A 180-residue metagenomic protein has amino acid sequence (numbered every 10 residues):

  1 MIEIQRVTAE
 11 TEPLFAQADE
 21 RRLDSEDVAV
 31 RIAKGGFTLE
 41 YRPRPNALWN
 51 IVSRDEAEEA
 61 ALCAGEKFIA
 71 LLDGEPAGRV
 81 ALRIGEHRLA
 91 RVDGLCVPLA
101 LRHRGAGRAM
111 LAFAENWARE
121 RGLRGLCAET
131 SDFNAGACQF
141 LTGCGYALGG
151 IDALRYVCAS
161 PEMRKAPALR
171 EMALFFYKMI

Functional and structural regions predicted by a protein language model:
M1-E3: Extreme N-terminal starter segment of soluble prokaryotic enzymes
A9-E10, Q17-L89, D93, P98-L99 (+3 more regions): Acetyl-CoA-dependent GNAT
C96, D132-N134: Active-site-proximal loop/turn and secondary-structure-junction residues that shape catalytic pockets, frequently
V97, H103-N116, G143: Conserved acetyl-CoA-binding loop-helix of GNAT-fold acetyltransferases
M110, N134-A137: Conserved short alpha-helix immediately C-terminal to the canonical SAM/SAH-binding motif I of Rossmann-like
A118-T130: Conserved GNAT acetyl-CoA-binding A-motif
E129-T130, T142-F175: Conserved catalytic-core motifs of GNAT/GCN5-like acyltransferases
